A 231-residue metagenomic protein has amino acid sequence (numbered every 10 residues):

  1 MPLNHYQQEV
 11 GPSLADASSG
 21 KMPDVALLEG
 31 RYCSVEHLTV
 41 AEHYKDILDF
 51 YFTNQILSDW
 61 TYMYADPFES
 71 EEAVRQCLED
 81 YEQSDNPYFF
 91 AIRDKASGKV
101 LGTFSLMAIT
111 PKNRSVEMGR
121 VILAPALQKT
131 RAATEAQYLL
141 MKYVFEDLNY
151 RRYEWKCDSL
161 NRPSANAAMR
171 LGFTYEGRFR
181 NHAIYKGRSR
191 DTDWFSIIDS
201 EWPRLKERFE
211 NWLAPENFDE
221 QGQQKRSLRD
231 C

Functional and structural regions predicted by a protein language model:
M1-T130, Y143, R188-D193, I197-C231: GNAT-family acyltransferases
A133: Glycine-rich acyl-CoA binding loop
E146-K156: Conserved GNAT acetyl-CoA-binding A-motif
W155-S164: Conserved beta-strand-loop-alpha-helix junction that forms the acyl-donor binding cleft
A167-A168, F195: Conserved active-site tyrosine of GNAT-family acetyltransferases
T174-R188: Conserved catalytic-core motifs of GNAT/GCN5-like acyltransferases
